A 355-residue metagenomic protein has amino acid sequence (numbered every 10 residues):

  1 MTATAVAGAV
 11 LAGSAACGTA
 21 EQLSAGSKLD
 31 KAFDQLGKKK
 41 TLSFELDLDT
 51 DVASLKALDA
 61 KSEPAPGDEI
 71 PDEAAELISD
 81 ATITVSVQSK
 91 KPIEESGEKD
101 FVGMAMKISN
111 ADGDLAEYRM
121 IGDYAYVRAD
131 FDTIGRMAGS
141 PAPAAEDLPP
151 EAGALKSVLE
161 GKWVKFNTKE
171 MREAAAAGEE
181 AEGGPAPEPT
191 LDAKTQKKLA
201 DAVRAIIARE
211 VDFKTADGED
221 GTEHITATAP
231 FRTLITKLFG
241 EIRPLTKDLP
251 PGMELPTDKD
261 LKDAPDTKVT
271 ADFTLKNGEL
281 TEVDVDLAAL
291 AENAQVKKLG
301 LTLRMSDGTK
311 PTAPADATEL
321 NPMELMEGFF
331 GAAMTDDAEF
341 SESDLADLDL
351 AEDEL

Functional and structural regions predicted by a protein language model:
M1-V6: N-terminal export and membrane-targeting signals
A12-A16: C-terminal motif of bacterial Sec signal peptides marking the signal peptidase cleavage site
G18-L355: Subset-of-secretome marker
